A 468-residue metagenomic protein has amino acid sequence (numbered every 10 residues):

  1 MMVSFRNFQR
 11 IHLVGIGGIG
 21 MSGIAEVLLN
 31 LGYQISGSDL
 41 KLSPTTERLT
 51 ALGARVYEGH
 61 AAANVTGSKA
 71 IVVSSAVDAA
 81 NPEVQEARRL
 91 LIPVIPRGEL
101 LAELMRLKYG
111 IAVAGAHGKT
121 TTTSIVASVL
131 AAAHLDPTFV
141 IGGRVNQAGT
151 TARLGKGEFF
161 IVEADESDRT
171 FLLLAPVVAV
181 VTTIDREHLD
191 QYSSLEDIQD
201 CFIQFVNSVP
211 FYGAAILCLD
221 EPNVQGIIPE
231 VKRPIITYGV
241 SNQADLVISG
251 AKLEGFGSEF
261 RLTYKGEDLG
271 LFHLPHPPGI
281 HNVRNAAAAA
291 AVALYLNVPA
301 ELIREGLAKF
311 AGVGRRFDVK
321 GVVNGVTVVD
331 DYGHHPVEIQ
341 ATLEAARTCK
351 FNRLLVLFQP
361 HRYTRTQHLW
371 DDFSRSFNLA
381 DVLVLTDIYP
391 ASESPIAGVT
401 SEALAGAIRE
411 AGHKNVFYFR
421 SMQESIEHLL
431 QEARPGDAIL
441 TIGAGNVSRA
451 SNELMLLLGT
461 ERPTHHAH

Functional and structural regions predicted by a protein language model:
M1-L100, P222, A244, S249-G250 (+3 more regions): N-terminal leader/targeting and accessory segments in enzymes
S4, V27-N30, T50, N64 (+5 more regions): Phosphate-binding loop of NTP-binding sites
N7-I19, I24, Q34-L40, V313 (+3 more regions): Active-site beta-alpha connecting loops in nucleotide-dependent enzymes
Q9, V14, L49, R186 (+4 more regions): Adenine nucleotide phosphate-binding catalytic loops in nucleotide-utilizing enzymes
R55-G67, T150, S421-E424, L429: Short acidic low-complexity segments
V65-A70, E158, R434-D437: Short acidic/histidine-rich motifs immediately flanking catalytic phosphotransfer sites in two-component signaling
G213, D381, D437: Glycine-centered, small-residue-biased loops immediately flanking beta-strands in adenine/cofactor-binding cores
L385, G459-H468: Short, flexible loop segments at boundaries between secondary-structure elements
